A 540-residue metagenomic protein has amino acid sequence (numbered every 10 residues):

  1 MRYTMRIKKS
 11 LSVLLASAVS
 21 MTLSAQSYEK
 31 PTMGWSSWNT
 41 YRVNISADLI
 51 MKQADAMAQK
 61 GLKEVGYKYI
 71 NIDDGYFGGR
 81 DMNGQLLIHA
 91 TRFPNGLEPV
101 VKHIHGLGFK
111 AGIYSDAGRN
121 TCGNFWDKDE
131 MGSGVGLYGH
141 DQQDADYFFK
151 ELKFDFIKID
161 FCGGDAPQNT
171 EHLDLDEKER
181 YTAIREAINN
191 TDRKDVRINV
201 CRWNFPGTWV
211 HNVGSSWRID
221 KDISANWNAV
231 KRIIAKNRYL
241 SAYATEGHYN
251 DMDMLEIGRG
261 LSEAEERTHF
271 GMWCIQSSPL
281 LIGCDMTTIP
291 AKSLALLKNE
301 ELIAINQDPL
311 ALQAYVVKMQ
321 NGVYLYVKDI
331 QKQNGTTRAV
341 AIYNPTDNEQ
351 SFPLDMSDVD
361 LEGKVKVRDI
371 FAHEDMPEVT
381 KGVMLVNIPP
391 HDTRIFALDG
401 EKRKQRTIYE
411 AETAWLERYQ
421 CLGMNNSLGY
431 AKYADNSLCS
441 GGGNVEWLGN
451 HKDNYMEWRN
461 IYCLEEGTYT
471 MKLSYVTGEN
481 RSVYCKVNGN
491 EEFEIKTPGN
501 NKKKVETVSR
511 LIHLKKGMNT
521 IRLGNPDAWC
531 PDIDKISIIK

Functional and structural regions predicted by a protein language model:
M1-Q26: Bacterial Sec-dependent N-terminal signal peptides
P31-S37, G66-D73, K110-S115, D155-D160 (+6 more regions): Structural recognition of the beta-strand scaffold that forms the well-ordered cores of secreted hydrolase catalytic
L49, Q53, M57-N169: Aromatic-lined carbohydrate-binding/catalytic grooves of carbohydrate-active enzymes
F109-D127, R185-G207: Aromatic-lined carbohydrate-recognition surfaces of secreted/lumenal glycan-active proteins
Q143, N190, K194-D285, N306: Glycan-recognition surfaces
W273-Q276, L281-G283, M319-L361, H391 (+4 more regions): Carbohydrate-binding surface patches
L281-T346, N425-L448: Glycan-recognition and catalytic regions of carbohydrate-active enzymes
Q350, V359-V367, E378, G382-K540: Extracytoplasmic
